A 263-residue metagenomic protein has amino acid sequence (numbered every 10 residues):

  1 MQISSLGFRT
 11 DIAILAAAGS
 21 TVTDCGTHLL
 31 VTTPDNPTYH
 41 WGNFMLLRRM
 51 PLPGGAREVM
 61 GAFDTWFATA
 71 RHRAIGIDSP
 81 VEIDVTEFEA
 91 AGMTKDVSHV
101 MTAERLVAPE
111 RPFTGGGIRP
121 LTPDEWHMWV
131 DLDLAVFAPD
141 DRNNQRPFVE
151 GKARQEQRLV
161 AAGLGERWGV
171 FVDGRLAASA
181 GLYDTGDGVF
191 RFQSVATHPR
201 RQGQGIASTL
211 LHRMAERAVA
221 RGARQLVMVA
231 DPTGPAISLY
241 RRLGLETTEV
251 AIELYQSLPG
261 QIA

Functional and structural regions predicted by a protein language model:
M1-A70, P80-V81: N-terminal charged segments
M1-T10, L46, M50-G54, H99-V100 (+4 more regions): Short amphipathic alpha-helix that is part of the acyltransferase structural core
V22-G26, T86-T94, L164-A180: Conserved beta-hairpin
L52-M128, A138, E253-Q256: Acyl-donor-binding surface of acyltransferase catalytic domains
A56-D64, Q193, T197-P199, G203-A220 (+1 more regions): Conserved acetyl-CoA-binding loop-helix of GNAT-fold acetyltransferases
A68-S79, A218-A230: Conserved GNAT acetyl-CoA-binding A-motif
V81-K95, Q204, S208, P232-V250: Conserved active-site alpha-helix within GNAT-family acetyltransferase domains
E150, E156-A196: A conserved beta-strand-loop-helix scaffold within acyl/acetyltransferase catalytic domains
